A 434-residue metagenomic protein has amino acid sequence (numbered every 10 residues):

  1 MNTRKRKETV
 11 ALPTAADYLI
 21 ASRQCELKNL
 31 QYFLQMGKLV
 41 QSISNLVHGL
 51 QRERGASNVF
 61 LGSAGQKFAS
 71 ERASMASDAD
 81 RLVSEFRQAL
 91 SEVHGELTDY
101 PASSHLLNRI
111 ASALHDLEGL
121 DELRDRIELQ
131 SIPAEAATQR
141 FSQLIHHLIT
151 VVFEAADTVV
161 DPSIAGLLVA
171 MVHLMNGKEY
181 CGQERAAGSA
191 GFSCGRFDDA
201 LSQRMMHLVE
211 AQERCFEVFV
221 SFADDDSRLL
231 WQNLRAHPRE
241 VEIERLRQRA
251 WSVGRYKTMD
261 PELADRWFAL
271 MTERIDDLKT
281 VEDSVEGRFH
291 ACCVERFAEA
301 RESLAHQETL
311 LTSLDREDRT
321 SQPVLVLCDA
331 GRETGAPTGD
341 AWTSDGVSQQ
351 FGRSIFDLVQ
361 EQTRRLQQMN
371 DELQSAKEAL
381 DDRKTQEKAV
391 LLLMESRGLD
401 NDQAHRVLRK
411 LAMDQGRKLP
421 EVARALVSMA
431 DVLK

Functional and structural regions predicted by a protein language model:
M1-G331, R383: Hydrophobic alpha-helical segments
C25-K28, Y32, L50, V159 (+10 more regions): Generic structural signal for short, flexible, solvent-exposed coil/loop and linker residues
D315-R383: Membrane topogenic helices and adjacent juxtamembrane segments
V359-R417, E421-K434: Recognition helices and adjacent regulatory flanks at domain boundaries
